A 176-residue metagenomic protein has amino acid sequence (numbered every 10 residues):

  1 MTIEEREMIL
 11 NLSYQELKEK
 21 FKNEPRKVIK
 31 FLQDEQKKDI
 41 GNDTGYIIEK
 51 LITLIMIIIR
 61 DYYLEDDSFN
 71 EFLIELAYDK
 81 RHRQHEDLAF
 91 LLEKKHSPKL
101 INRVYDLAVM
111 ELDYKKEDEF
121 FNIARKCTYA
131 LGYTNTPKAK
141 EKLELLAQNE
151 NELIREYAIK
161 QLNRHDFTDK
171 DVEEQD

Functional and structural regions predicted by a protein language model:
M1-D43: N-terminal "cap/leader" segments of large eukaryotic alpha-helical scaffolds
M1-M8, L91-L92, D106-V109, L131: Aromatic-residue detector
I3-R6, F120-N122, L145-L146, I154 (+3 more regions): Alpha-helical scaffold domains
Y14-N23, N42-E65, E75, H85-S97 (+2 more regions): Structural detector for internal amphipathic alpha-helices that build alpha-solenoid repeat scaffolds
P25-D39, Y63-Y78, S97-D113, T136-Q148 (+1 more regions): Amphipathic alpha-helical scaffolding segments comprising HEAT/armadillo-like alpha-solenoid repeats
T44, K80-R81, L112, F120 (+1 more regions): Short inter-helical turns and helix N-cap capping residues of alpha-solenoid HEAT/ARM repeat scaffolds
